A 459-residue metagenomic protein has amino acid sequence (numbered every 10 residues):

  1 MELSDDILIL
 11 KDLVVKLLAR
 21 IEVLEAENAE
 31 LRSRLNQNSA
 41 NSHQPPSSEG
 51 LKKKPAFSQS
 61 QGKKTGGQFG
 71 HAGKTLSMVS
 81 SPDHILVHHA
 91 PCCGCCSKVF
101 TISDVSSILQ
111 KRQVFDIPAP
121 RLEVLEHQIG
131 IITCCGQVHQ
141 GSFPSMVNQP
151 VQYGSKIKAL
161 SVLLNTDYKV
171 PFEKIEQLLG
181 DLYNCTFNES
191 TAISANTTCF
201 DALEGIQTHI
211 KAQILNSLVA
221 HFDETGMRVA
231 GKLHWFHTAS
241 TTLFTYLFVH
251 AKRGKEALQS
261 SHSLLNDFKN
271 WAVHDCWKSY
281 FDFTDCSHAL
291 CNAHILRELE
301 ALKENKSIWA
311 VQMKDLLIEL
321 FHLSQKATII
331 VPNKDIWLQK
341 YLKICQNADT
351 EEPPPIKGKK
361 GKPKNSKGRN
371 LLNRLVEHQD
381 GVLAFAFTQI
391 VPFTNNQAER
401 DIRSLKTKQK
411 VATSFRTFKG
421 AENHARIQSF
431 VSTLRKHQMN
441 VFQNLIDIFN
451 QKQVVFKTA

Functional and structural regions predicted by a protein language model:
M1, G130-T133, V138-A459: Catalytic center-proximal scaffold of phosphoryl-transfer enzymes
M1-Q152, I193, F222: Short, flexible loop/hinge motifs at secondary-structure junctions
